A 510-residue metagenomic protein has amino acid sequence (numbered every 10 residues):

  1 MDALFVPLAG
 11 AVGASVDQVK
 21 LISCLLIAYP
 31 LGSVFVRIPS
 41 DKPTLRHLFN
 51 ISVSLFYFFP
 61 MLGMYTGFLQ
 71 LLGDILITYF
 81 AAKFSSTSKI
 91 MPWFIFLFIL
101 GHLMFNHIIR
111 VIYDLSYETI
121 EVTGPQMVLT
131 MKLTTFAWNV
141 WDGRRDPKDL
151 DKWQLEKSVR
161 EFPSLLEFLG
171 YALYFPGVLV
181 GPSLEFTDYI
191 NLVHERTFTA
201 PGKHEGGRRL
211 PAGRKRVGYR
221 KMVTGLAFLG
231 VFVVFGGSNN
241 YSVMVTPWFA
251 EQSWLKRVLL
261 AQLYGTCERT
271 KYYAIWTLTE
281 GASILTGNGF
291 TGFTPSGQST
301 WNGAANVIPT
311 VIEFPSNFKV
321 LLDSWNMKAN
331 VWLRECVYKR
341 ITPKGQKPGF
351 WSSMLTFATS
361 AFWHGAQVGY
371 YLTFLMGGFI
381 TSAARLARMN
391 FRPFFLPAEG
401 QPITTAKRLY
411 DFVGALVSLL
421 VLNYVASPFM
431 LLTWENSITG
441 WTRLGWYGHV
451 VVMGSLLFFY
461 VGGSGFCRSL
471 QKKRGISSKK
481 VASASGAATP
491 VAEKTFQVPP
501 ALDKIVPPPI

Functional and structural regions predicted by a protein language model:
M1-I510: Non-catalytic, membrane-anchoring transmembrane segments at the edges
